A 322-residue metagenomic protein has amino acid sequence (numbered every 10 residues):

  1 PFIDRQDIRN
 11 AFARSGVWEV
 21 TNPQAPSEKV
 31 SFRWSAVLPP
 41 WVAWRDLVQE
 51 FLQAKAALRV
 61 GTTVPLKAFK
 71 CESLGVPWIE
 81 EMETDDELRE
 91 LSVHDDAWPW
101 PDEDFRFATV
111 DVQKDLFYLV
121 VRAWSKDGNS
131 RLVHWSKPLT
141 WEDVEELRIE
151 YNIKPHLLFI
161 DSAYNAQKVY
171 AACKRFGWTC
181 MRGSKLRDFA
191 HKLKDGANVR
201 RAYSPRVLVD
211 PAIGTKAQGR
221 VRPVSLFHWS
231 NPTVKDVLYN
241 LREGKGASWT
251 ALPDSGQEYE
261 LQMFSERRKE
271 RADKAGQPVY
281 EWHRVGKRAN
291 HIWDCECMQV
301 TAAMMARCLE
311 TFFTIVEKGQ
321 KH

Functional and structural regions predicted by a protein language model:
P1-I3, A13-R14, R33, T63 (+7 more regions): Mg2+-dependent endonuclease catalytic cores in nucleic-acid-processing enzymes, primarily RNase H-like
F2-S27, T311-V316: Short cysteine/histidine-rich metal-coordination sites, predominantly Zn2+-binding motifs
A13-A108, V120: A contiguous, basic/glycine-rich beta-loop/short-helix subdomain that forms a polymer-engagement track
V30, W34, P39-D46, E50-K55 (+2 more regions): Extracellular low-complexity, Gly/Ser/Thr-rich intrinsically disordered linkers and protease-sensitive activation/hinge
D111, L158, C295: Hydrophobic, well-ordered secondary-structure elements that form the walls of internal hydrophobic environments
V112-L116: Short acidic, Gly/Ser-rich segments with clustered Asp/Glu that frequently serve as metal-coordination loops in enzyme
A123-D127, F313-V316: Active/binding-pocket-proximal capping segment
M304-H322: Acidic two-metal-ion nuclease catalytic site recognized across multiple nuclease folds, prominently DnaQ/RNase D-T
